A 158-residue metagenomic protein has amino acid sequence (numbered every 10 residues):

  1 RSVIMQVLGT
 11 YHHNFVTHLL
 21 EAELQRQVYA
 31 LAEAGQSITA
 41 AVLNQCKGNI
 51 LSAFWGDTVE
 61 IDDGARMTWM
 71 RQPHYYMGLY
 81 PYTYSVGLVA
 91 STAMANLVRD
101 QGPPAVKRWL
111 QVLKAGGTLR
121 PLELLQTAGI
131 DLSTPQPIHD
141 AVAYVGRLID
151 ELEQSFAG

Functional and structural regions predicted by a protein language model:
R1-A32: Acidic/histidine-rich catalytic neighborhood
A22, V28-G158: C-terminal, non-catalytic "cap/extension" segments appended to globular domains
